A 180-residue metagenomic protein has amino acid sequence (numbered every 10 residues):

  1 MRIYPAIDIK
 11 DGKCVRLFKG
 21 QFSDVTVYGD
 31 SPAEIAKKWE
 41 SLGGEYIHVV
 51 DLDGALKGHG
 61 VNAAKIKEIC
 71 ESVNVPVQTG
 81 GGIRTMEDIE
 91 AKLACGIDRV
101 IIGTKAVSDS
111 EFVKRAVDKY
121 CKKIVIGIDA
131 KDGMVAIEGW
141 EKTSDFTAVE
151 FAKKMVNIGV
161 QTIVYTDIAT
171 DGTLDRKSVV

Functional and structural regions predicted by a protein language model:
R2, E71-T79, C121-V125, E138-W140: Short beta-strand/loop segments at the ligand-binding rim of alpha/beta enzyme cores
D8, W39, I47, T79 (+3 more regions): Conserved, mostly hydrophobic/aromatic
C14-G60: N-terminal beta-alpha supersecondary unit
V15, K19-S23, E90-L93, I97-T170: Conserved anion-binding
Y28-E40, R84-E90, T143-K154: Short, acidic/polar
Y46-N62, T104, V164-D175: Glycine-rich, proline-tolerant flexible connector loops at the mouths of alpha/beta enzymes
D53, H59-K119: Glycine/small-residue-rich loop that forms an oxyanion/phosphate-binding "nest" at active or ligand-binding sites
V179-V180: Conserved small/polar residues in nucleotide/adenosyl-binding loops
